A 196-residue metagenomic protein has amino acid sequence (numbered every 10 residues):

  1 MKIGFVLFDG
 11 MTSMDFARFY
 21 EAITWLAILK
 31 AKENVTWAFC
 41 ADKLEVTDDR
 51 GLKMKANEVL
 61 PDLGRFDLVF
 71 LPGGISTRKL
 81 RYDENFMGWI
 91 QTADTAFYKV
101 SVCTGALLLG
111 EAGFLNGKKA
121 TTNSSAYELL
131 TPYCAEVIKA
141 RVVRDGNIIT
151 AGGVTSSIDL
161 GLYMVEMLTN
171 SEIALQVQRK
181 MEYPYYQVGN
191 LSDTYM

Functional and structural regions predicted by a protein language model:
M1-K99, A106-G110, E128, Y133 (+2 more regions): Extended, subdomain-level signal for the structured scaffold at the beginning of enzyme domains
L7, T122, G152: Small/polar loops that bind or transfer phosphate-bearing groups
L68, Y98, K119, N147-I148: Structural motif
F70, T121, V143: Conserved beta-strand segments that form the floor/walls of ligand-binding pockets within enzyme and binding domains
F114-P132: Short, glycine-/small-residue-rich phosphate/pyrophosphate-handling segment
K139-G153, R179-Y183: Conserved Rossmann-fold dehydrogenase catalytic segment
